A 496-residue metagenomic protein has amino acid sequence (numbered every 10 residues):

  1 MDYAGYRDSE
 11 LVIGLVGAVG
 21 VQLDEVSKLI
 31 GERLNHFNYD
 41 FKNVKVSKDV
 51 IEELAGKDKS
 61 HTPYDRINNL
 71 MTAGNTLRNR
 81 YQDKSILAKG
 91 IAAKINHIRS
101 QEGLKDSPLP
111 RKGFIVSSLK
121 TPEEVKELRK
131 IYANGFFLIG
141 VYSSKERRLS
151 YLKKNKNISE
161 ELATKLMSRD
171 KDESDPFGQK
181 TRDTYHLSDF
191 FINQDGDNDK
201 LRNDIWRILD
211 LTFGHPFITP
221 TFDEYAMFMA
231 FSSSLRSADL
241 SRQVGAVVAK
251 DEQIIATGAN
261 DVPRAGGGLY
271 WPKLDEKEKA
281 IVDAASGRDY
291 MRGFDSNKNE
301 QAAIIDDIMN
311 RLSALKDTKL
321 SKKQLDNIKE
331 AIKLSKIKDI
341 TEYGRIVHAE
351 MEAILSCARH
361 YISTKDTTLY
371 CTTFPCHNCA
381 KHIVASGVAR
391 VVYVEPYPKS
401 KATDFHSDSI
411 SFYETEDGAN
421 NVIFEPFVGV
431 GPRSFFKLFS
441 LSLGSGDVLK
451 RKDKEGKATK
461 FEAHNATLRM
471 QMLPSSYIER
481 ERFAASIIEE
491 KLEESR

Functional and structural regions predicted by a protein language model:
M1-G14, N38-D40: Extreme N-terminal, non-catalytic leader segments that precede Walker-type/kinase nucleotide-binding cores
R7, N75-Y132: Glycine-rich phosphate-binding loop used to anchor ATP phosphates in small-molecule kinases, encompassing both
G14-E32: Glycine-rich phosphate-binding P-loop
D24, D40, D58-I98, P176 (+2 more regions): Zinc-dependent deaminase catalytic domain
H36-A55: Short beta-strand-centered segment that lines the nucleotide-binding/catalytic pocket of NTP-utilizing
V50-E52, S144-L149, R264-A265, Y397-A402: Short gly/pro/ser/thr-enriched loop/turn and capping motifs at secondary-structure boundaries
S117-N155: ATP-dependent NMP and nucleoside kinases share a basic, alpha-helical "lid"
K153-I205: Small-molecule kinase domains that catalyze NTP-dependent phosphoryl transfer to phosphate-bearing small molecules
